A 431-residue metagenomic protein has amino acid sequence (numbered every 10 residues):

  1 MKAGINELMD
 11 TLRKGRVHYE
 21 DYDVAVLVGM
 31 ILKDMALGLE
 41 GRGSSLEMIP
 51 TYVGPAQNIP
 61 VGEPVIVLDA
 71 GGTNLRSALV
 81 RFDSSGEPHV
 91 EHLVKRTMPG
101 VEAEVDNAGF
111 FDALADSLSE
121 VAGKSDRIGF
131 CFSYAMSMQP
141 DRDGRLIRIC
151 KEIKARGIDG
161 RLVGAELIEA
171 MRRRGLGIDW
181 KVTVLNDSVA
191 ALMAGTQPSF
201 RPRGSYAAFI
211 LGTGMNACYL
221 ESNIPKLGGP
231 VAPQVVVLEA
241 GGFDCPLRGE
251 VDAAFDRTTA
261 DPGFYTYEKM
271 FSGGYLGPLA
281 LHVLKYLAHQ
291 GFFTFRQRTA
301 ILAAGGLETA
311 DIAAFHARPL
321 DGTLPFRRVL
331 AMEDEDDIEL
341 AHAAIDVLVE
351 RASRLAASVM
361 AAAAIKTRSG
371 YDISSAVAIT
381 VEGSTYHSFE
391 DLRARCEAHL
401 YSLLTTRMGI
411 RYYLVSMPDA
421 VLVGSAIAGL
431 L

Functional and structural regions predicted by a protein language model:
M1-L93, E102-D126, R172, Q197-P198 (+1 more regions): ATP-binding/phosphotransfer module of carbohydrate and carboxylate kinases, centering on a glycine-rich
Y19-V53, T183, A207-I210, I224 (+1 more regions): Small-residue (GG/TT-enriched) beta-loop-alpha framework at ligand/catalytic clefts
E63-D69, R127-G129, K181-T183, Y206-I210 (+3 more regions): Short glycine-aspartate micro-motif
L75, A135-Q139, M215-C218, C245: Short, acidic Gly/Pro/Ser/Thr-rich loop/turn segments
L79-R81, C131-Y134, N186, I210-G212 (+1 more regions): Glycine-rich, histidine-containing beta strand-loop boundary motifs that form or position
E87-V90, E152-I158, A190-L281, K285: Glycine-rich phosphate-binding loop of actin/hexokinase-like ATP-binding domains
K95-D112, M136-F200, G204-A207, G228-L247 (+1 more regions): Glycine-rich phosphate-binding loop and adjoining helix at the ATP-binding site of ATP-dependent phosphoryl-transfer
S133-M138, S188-A191, G383-H387, D419-V421: Short, internal active-site loops enriched in acidic
